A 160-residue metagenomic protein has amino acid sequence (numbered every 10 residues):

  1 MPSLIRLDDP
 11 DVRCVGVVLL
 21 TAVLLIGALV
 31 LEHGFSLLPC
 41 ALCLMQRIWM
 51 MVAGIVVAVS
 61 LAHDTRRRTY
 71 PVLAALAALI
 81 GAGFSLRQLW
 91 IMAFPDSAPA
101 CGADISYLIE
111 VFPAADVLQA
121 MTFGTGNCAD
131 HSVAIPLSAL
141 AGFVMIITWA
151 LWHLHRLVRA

Functional and structural regions predicted by a protein language model:
M1-A41, I48-A53, V57, H63-A160: Secretory/periplasmic and organellar redox-cofactor proteins
